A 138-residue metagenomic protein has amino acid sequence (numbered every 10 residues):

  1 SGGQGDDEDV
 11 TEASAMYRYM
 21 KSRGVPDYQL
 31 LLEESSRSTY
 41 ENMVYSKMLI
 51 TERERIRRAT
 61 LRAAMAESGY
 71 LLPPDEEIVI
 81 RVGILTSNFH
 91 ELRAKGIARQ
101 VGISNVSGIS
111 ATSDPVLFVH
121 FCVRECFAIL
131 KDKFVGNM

Functional and structural regions predicted by a protein language model:
S1-R124: A structural signal for short, hydrophobic/glycine-enriched beta-strand patches
F118-M138: A transmembrane-helix-recognition feature enriched in membrane-embedded lipid enzymes and envelope glyco-/phospholipid
